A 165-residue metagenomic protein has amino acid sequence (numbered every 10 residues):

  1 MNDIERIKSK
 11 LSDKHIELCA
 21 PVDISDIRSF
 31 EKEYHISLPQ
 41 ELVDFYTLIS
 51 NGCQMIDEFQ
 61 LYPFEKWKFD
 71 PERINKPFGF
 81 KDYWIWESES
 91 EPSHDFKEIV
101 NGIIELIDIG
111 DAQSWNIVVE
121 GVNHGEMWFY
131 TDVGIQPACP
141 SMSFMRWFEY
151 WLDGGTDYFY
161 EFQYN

Functional and structural regions predicted by a protein language model:
M1-I109, Q163-Y164: A surface-exposed partner-binding patch
N2, P39, C139-W151: Secondary-structure junction/capping motif
M55, D82, H124, W128 (+2 more regions): Polar low-complexity intrinsically disordered regions enriched in Ser/Thr and small residues
F69, W86-S88, I117, Y130 (+2 more regions): Intrinsic disorder/low-complexity segments enriched in polar/charged and small flexible residues
Q113-R146: Segments surrounding the PLD/"HKD" phosphodiesterase catalytic module and close analogs
E149-N165: Acidic, carboxylate-rich catalytic segments that either coordinate divalent cations
